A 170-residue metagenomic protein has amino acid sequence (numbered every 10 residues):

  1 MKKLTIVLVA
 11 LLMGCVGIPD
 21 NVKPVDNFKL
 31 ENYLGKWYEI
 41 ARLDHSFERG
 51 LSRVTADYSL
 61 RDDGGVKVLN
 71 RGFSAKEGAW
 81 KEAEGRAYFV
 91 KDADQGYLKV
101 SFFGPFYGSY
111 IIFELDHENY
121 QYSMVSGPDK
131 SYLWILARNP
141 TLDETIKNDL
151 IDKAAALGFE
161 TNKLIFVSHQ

Functional and structural regions predicted by a protein language model:
L4-M13: Sec-dependent N-terminal signal peptides
C15-Q170: A beta-rich soluble binding module of mature secreted/lumenal proteins
